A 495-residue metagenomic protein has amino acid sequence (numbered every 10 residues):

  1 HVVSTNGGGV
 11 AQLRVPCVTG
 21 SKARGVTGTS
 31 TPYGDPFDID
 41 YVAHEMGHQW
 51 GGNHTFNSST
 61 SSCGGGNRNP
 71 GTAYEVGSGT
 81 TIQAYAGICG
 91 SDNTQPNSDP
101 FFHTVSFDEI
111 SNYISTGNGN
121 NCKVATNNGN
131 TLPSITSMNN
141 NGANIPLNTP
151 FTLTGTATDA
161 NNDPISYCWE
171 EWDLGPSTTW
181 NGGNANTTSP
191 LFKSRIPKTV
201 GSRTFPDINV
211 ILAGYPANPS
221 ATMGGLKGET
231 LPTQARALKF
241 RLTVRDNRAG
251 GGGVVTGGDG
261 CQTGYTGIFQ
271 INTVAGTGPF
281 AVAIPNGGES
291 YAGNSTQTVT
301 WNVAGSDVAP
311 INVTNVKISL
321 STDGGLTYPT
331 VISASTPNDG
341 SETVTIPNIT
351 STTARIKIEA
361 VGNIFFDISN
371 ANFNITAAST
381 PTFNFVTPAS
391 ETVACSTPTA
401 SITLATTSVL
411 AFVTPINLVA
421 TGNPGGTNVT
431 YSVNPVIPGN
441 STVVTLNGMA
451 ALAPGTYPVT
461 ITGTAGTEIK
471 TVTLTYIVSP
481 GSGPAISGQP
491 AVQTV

Functional and structural regions predicted by a protein language model:
H1-T243, G250-Q262: Extracellular (secreted or membrane-anchored) zinc-dependent metallopeptidases, primarily metzincins but also closely
P133, G182-F280, N286-S487, Q493: Long beta-sheet-rich domains in secretory-pathway and surface-associated proteins
N139-I165, G293-T298, V393-I402, P490-T494: Extracellular ectodomain surface segments
